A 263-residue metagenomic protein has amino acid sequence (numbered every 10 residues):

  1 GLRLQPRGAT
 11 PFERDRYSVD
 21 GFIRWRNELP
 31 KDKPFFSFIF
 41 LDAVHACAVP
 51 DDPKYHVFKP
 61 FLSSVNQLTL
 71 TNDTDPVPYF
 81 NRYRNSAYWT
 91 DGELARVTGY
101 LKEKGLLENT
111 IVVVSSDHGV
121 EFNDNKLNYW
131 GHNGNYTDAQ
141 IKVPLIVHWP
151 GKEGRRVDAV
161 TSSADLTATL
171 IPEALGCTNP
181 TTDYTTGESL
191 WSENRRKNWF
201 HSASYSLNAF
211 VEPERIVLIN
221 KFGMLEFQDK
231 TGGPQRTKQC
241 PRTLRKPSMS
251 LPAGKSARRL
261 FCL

Functional and structural regions predicted by a protein language model:
G1-E93, G99-E103, K142-V143, E153-G154 (+2 more regions): Catalytic-adjacent loop/helix segments of enzymes that bind and process anionic phosphate/sulfate esters
P30-S37, L106-V112, E212-R215: Loop/turn elements at helix/coil->beta-strand transitions in domains of secreted/extracellular proteins
I39, L94, V112, D117 (+3 more regions): Structural scaffold positions in well-ordered secondary structure
V44-D51, V120-D124, N208-A209, L218-I219 (+1 more regions): Short catalytic/ligand-binding loop motif for oxyanion handling, primarily in non-cytosolic enzymes, centered on
P53, K102-P150: Histidine-centered active-site microenvironments of extracellular/periplasmic hydrolases and transferases
T69-T74, Y129-T181: Substrate-binding rim/cap in mid-to-C-terminal beta-strand-loop elements of soluble/periplasmic
N109-T110, G154, D158-F210: Polar, surface-exposed loop/tail segments that function as active-site lids or cofactor/substrate-recognition elements
Y184-L263: Phosphate/adenylate-binding glycine loop and adjacent helical scaffold
